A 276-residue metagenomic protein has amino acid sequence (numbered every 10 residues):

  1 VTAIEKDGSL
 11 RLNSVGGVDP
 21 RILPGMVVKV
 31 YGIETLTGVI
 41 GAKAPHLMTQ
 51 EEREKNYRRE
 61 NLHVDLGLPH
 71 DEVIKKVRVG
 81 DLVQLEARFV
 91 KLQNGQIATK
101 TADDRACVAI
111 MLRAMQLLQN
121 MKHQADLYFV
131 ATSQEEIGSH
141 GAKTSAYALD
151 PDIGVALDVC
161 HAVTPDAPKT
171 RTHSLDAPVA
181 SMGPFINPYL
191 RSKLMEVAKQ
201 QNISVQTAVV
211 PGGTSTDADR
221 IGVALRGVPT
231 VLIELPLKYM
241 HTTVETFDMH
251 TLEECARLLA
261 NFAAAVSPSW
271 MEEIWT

Functional and structural regions predicted by a protein language model:
V1-T276: N-terminal hydrophobic/helix-forming segments and targeting peptides
